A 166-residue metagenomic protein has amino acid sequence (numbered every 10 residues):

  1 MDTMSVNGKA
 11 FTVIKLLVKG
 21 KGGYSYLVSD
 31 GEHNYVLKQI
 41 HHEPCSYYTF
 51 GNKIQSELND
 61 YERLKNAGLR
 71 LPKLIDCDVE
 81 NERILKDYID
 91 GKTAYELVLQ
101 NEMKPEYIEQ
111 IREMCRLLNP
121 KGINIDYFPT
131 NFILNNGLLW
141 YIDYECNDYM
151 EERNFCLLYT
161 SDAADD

Functional and structural regions predicted by a protein language model:
S5-G31: ATP-binding glycine-rich phosphate-binding loop
K21-I54: ATP-binding glycine-rich loop module of kinase domains
G51-R63: The N-lobe alphaC helix and its flanking beta3-alphaC-beta4 segment of protein kinase-like domains, centered on
A67, Y95-T130, L139: Conserved kinase catalytic-core helix
K73-Y107: Conserved structural core of kinase catalytic domains
F128-L158: Catalytic activation segment of kinase domains across protein kinase-like and atypical kinase folds
Y159-A164: Conserved small/polar residues in nucleotide/adenosyl-binding loops
